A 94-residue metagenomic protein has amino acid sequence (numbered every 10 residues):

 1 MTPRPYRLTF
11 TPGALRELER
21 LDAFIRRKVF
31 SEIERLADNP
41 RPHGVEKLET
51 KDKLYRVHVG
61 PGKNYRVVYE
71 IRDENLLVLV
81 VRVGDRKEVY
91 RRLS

Functional and structural regions predicted by a protein language model:
M1-R7, P12, R16, R20 (+3 more regions): Enriched for short, Lys/Arg-rich terminal
L18, D22, I33, D52: Short amphipathic alpha-helical/adjacent loop interface patches that line ligand and macromolecule-binding sites
E34-G60: A short, surface-exposed loop/turn module that caps and links secondary-structure elements
